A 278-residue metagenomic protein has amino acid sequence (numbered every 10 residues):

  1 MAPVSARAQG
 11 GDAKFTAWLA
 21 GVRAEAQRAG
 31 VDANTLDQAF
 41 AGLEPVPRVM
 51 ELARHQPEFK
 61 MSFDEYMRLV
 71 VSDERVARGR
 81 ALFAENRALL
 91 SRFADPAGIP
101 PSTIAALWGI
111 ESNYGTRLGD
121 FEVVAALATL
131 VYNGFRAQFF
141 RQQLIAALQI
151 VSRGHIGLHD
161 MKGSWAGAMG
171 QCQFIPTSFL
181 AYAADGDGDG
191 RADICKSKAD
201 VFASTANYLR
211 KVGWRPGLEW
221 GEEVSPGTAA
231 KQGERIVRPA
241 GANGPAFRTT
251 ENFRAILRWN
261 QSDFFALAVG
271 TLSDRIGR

Functional and structural regions predicted by a protein language model:
P3-S5: N-terminal signal peptide c-region/cleavage motif recognized by signal peptidases
R7-Q9: Boundary of Sec targeting at the N-terminus
G11-F40: Mature N-terminal segment immediately following signal peptide/propeptide cleavage in secreted/periplasmic
V31-T249, I256-R278: Catalytic glycan-binding domains that act on GlcNAc-containing polysaccharides
